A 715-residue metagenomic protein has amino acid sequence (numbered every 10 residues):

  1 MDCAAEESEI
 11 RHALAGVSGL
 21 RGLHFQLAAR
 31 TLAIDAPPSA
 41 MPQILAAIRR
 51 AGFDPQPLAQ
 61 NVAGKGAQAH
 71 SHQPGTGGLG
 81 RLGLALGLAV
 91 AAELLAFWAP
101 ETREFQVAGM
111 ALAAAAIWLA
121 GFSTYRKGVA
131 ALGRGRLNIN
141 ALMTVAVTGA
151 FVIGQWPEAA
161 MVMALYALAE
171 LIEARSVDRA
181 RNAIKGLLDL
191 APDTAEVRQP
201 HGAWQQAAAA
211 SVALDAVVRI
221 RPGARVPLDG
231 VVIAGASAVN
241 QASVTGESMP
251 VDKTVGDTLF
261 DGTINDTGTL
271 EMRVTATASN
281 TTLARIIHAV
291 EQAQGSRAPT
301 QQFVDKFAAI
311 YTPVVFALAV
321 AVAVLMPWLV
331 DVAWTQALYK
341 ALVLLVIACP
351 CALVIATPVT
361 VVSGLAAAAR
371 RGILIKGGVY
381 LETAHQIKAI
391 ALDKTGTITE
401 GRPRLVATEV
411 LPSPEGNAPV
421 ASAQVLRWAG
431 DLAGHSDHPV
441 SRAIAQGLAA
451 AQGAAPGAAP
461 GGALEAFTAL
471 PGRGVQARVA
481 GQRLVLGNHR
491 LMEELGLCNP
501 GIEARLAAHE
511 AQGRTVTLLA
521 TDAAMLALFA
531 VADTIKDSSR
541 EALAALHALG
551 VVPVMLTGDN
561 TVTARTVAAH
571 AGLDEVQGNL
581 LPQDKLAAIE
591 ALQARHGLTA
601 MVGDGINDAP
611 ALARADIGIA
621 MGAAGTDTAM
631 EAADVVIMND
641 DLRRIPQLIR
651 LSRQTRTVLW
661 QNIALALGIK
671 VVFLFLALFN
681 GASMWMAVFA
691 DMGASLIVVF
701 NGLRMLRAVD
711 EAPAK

Functional and structural regions predicted by a protein language model:
M1-V107, V177, G186, H201-Q206 (+6 more regions): Flexible metal-binding regulatory segments at protein termini and peripheral loops
G16-A36, M41-P42, G186-N280, G378-A429 (+1 more regions): Conserved cytosolic catalytic loops of P-type ATPases
A46-A69, E93, A113-R198, A213-R221 (+5 more regions): Actuator/coupling domain of P-type ATPases
L79-V90, Q302-D331, K340-P350, I355-P358 (+1 more regions): Bilayer-spanning, highly hydrophobic alpha-helical transmembrane segments
L94-T102, Y125-G128, G133, V145-I153 (+5 more regions): Membrane-embedded alpha-helical bundles of multi-pass transporters
N140-V147, R179-I184, D193, V244 (+7 more regions): Conserved catalytic phosphorylation-site environment of P-type ATPases
L405-V551, T561, H570-A588: P-type ATPase nucleotide-binding
E415, G481, L495, Q512-T515 (+2 more regions): Conserved ATP-binding TGD loop and adjacent catalytic N/P-domain core of P-type ATPases
